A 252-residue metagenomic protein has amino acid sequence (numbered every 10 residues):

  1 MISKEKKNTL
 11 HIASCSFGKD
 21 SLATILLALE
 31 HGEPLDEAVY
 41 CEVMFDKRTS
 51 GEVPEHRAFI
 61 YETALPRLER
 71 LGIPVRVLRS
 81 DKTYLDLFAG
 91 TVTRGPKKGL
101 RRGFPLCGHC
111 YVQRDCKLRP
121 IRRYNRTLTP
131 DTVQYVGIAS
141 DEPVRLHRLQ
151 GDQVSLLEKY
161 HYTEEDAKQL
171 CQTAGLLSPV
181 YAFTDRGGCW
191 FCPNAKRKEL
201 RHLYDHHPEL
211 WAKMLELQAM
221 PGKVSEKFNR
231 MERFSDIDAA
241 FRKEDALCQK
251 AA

Functional and structural regions predicted by a protein language model:
M1-A252: Nucleotide-activated chemistry modules centered on ATP-dependent adenylation/adenylyltransferase
